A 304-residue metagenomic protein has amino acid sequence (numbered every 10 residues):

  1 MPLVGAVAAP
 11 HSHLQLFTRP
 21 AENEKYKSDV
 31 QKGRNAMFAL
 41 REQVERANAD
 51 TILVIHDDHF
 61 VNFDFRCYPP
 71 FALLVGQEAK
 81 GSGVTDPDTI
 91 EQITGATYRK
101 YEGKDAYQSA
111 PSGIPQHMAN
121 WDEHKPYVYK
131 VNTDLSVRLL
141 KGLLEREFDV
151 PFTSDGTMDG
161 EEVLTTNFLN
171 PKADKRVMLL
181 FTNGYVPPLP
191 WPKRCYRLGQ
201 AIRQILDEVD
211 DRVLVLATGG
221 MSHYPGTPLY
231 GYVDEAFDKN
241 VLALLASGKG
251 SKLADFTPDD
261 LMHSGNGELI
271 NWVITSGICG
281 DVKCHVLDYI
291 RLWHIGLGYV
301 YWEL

Functional and structural regions predicted by a protein language model:
M1-A49, Y68-R197, E208, P228-L304: Flexible, D/E/H-enriched segments
V7, D50-H56, L180, D211-G219: Beta-strand elements within well-structured catalytic alpha/beta cores of enzymes that handle phosphate/sulfate esters
L40, A47, V54-H59, I205 (+1 more regions): Short HxH-centered metal-ligating active-site micro-motif
D58-F60, M221-S222: Catalytic metal-binding/acid-base residues of hydrolase active sites
F60-V61, D159: Short secondary-structure capping/turn micro-motifs that flank functional sites
G199-Q204, R212-L214, T218-Y230: A contiguous pocket-lining binding segment that forms or flanks enzyme active sites
